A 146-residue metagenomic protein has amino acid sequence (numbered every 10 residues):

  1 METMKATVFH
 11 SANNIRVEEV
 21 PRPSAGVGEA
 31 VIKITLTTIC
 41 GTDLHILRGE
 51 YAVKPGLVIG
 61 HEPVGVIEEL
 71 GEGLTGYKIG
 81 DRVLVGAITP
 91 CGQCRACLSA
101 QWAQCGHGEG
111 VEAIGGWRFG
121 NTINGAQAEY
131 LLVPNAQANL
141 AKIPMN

Functional and structural regions predicted by a protein language model:
E2-T7: Short structural boundary motif marking the start of a folded domain
V8, R22, I46, L132-V133 (+1 more regions): Conserved hydrophobic "DFG−1" position in protein kinase catalytic cores
S11-N13, G26: Residue-level recognition of beta-strand termini and adjacent short loop/turns
N14-P21: Short glycine/threonine/proline-enriched tight-turn/helix- or strand-capping micro-motif at secondary-structure
P21-T37, L47-L98, A103, I123-N124 (+1 more regions): Glycine-rich beta-strand-centered segment in the early N-terminal region that forms part of a ligand/cofactor-binding
D43: Active-site phosphate-binding/coordination module
Q93-N146: NAD(P)H dinucleotide-binding glycine-rich loop of Rossmann-like/cofactor-binding domains, especially the beta1-alpha1
